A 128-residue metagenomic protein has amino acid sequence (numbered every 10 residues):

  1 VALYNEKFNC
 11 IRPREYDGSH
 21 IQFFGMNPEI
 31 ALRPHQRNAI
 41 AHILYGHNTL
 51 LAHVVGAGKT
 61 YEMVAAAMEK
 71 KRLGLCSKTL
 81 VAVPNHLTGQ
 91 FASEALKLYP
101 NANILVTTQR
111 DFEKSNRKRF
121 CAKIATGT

Functional and structural regions predicted by a protein language model:
A2-A52: Conserved pre-motif I regulatory segment
H20-A31, H47, K59-T60, V64 (+1 more regions): SF2 helicase/translocase NTPase motor core, specifically the RecA-like lobe 1 inter-motif segment between Walker
I40-A41, V64-M68: Short, hydrophobic alpha-helix immediately C-terminal to the catalytic nucleophile
A52-V54, A82: Residues at the beta-strand->loop junction immediately N-terminal to the Walker
